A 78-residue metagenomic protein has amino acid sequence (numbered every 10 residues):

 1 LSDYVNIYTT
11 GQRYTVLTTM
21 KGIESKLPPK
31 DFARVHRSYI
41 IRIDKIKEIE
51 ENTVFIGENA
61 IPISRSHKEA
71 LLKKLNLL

Functional and structural regions predicted by a protein language model:
L1-I56: Conserved binding/recognition cores within well-folded domains
P62-R65, E69: C-terminal structural segments of small proteins and small subunits
E69-L78: C-terminal output/interaction extensions
